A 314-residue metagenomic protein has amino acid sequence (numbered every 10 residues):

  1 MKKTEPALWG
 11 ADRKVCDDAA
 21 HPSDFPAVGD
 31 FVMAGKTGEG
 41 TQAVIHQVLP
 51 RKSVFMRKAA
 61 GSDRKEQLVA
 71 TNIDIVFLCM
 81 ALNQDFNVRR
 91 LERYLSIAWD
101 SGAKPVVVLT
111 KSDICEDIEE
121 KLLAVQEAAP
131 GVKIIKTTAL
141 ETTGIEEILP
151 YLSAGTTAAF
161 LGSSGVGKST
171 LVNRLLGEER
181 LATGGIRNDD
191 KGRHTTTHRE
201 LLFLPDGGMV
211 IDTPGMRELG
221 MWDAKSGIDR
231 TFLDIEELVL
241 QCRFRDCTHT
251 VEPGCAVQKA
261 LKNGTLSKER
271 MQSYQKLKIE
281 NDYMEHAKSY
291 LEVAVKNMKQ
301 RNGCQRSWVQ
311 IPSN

Functional and structural regions predicted by a protein language model:
M1-F25: Beta-strand/loop nucleic-acid-binding surfaces
H21-E39, L49-V69, A103-P105, S112 (+2 more regions): Helix-rich effector regions associated with P-loop NTPase G domains
F31, Q42-Q47, R64, A70-I73 (+1 more regions): Switch/coupling subdomain of P-loop NTPase systems
E39-G40, V44, V48-M56, I73-R90 (+1 more regions): Conserved Switch II/interswitch segment of TRAFAC-class P-loop GTPases
N72-M80, D100-S112, A129-T138: Conserved beta-strand/loop subsegment of P-loop NTPase cores
D85-V108, D113-D117, L123, E127: C-terminal effector modules of nucleic-acid-centric enzymes and ribosome-associated factors
I114-V166: Canonical P-loop GTPase G-domain recognition
